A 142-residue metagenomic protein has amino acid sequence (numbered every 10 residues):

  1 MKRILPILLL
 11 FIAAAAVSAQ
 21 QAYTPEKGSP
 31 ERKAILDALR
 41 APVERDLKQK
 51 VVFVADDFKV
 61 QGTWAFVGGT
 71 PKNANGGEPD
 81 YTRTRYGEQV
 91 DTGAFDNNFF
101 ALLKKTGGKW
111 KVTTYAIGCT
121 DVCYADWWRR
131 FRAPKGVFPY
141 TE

Functional and structural regions predicted by a protein language model:
M1-I4: Positively charged n-region of N-terminal signal peptides that target proteins for export
A13-A16: N-terminal signal peptide c-region/cleavage motif recognized by signal peptidases
A19-Q20: Boundary of Sec targeting at the N-terminus
Y23-K50: Short, non-transmembrane alpha-helical segments in secretory-pathway proteins
K50-F58, T114-Y115: Surface-exposed patches in mature extracellular/periplasmic domains of secreted proteins
D56-F99, K104-K105: Mature extracytoplasmic domains of secretory-pathway proteins
N98-W128: Short beta-strand edge/turn micro-motifs at domain boundaries
A125-E142: Extended, polar beta-sheet/loop recognition surfaces of beta-rich domains that mediate binding to diverse ligands
